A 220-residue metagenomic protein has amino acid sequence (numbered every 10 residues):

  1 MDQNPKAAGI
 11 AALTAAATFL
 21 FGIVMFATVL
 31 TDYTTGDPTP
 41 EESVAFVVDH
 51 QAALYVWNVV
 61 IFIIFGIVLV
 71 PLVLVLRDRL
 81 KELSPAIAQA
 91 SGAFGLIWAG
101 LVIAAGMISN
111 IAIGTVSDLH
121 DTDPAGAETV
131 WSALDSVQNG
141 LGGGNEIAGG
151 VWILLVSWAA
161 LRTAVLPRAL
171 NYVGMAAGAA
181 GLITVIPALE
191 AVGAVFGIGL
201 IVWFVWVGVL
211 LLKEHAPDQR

Functional and structural regions predicted by a protein language model:
M1-R220: Hydrophobic, aromatic-enriched alpha-helical segments typical of multi-pass transmembrane helices
